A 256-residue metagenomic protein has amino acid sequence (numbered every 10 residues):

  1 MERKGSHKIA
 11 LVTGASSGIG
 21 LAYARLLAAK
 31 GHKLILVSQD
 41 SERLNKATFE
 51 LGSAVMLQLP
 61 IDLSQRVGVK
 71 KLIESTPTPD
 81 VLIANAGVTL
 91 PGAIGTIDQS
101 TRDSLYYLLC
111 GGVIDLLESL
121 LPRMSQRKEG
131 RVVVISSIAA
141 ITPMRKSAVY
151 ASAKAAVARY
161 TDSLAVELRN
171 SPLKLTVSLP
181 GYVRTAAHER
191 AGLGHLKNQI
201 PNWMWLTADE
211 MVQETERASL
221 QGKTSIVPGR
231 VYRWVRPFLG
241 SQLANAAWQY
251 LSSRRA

Functional and structural regions predicted by a protein language model:
S16-S17: Conserved glycine-rich cofactor-binding loop
K30-K46: Conserved glycine-rich Rossmann-like NAD(P)H-binding loop of the short-chain dehydrogenase/reductase
N85-L90: Conserved NAD(P)H cofactor-binding loop of Rossmann-fold oxidoreductase domains
A93-Y106: Substrate-binding pocket helix/loop in short-chain dehydrogenase/reductase
L117, A153: Active-site helix of classical SDR
S137: Residue(s) in the substrate-gating loop at a strand-loop-helix junction that position the organic substrate next
V177, N198-W234: C-terminal helical subdomain
